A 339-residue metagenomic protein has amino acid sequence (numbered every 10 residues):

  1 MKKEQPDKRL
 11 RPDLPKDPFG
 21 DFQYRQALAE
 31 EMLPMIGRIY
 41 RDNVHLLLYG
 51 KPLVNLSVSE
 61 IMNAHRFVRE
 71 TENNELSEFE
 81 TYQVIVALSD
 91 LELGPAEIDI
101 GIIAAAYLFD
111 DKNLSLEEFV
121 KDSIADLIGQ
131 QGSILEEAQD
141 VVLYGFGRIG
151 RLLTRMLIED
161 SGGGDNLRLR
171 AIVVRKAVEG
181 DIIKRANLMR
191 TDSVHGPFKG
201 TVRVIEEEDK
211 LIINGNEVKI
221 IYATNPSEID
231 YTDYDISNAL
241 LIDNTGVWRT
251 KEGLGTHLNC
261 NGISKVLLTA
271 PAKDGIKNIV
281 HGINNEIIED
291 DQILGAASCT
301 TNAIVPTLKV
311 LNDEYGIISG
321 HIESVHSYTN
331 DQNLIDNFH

Functional and structural regions predicted by a protein language model:
K2-N333: N-terminal Rossmann-like NAD(P) cofactor-binding subdomain of oxidoreductases, focused on the glycine-rich
N333-H339: Charged docking surfaces used in two-component/phosphorelay signaling
